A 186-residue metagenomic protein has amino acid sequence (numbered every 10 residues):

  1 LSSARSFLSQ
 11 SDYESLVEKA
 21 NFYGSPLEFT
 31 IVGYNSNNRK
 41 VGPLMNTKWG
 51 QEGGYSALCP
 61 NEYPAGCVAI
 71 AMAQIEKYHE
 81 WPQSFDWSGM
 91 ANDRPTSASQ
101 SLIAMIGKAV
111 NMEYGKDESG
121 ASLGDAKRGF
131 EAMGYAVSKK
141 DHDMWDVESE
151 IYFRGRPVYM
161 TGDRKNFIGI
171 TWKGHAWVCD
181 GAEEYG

Functional and structural regions predicted by a protein language model:
L1-S119: Active-site-adjacent structural segments surrounding the nucleophilic cysteine of cysteine proteases and isopeptidases
S88-G186: Conserved active-site-adjacent core of cysteine acyl-enzyme catalytic domains
